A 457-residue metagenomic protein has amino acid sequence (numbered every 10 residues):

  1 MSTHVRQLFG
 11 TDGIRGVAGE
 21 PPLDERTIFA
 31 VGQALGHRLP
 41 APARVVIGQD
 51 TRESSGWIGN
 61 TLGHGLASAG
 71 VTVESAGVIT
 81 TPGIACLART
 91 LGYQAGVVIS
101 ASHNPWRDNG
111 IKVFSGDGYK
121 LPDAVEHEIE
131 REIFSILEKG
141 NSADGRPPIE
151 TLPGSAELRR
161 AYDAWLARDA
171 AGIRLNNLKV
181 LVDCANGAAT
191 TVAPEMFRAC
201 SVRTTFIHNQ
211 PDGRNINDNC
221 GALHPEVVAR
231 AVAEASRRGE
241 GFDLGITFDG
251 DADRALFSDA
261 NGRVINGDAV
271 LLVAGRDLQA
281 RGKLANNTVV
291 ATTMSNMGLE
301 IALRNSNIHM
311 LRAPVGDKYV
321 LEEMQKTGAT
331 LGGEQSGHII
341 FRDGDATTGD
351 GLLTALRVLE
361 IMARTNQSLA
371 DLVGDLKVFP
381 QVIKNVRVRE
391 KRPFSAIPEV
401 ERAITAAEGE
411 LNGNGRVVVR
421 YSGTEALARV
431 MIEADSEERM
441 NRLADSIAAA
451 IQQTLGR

Functional and structural regions predicted by a protein language model:
M1-H64, S68-A69, S75, Q94-A95 (+1 more regions): An N-terminal, well-structured beta->alpha segment
M1-V5, V17, N109-E240: Gly/Ser/Thr-enriched, mixed-charge loops and adjacent short helices that form phosphate/oxyanion-binding elements
D12, I47, I84, V97 (+11 more regions): Buried hydrophobic positions in well-ordered alpha/beta secondary-structure cores of metabolic enzymes
H37, A41-D108, E195-S258: N-terminal small/polar loop signature for handling phosphorylated ligands or for N-terminal nucleophile
A43-D50, E74, K179-V182, N287-T293 (+2 more regions): Short glycine-rich phosphate-binding loop at a beta-alpha junction
P122, F206-H208, R263-G282, T348-E360 (+1 more regions): Gly/Ser/Thr-rich active-site loops/lids in small-molecule metabolic enzymes that frequently grip phosphoryl groups
H127-A164, R168, A260-Q335, I340: Proline/glycine-rich low-complexity loops and linkers
L244, R281-R457: Phosphate-binding and adjacent anionic-ligand microenvironments
